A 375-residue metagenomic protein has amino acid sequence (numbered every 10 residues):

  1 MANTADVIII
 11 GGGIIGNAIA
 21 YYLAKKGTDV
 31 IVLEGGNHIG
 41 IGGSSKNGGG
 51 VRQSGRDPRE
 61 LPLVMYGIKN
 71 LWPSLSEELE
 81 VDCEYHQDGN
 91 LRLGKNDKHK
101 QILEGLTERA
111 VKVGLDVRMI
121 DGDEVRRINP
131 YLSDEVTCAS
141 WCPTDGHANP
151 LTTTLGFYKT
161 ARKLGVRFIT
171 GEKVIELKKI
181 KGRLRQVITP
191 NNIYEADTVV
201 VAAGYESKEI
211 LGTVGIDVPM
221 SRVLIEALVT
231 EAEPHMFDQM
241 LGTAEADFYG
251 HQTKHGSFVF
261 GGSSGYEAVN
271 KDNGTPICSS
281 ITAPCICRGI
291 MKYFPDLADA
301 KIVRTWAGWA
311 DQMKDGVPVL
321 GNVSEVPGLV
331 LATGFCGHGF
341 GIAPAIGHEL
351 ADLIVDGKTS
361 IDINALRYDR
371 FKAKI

Functional and structural regions predicted by a protein language model:
A2-I15, I31: Beta1/beta-strand and adjacent pyrophosphate-binding region of the FAD-binding site in flavoprotein oxidoreductases
A24-S44: Glycine-rich FAD pyrophosphate-binding loop
G40, N192-F237: Central helical "cap/lid" subdomain
G48-I128, D247, G274, G289-I290: Dinucleotide-binding Rossmann-like beta1-alpha1 core, especially the glycine-rich loop that anchors the ADP
L63, R92-I102, W141-K159, T275-I281: Short beta-strand to alpha-helix junction loop
W141-D197: Helical element adjacent to the flavin cofactor pocket in flavoenzyme catalytic cores
P234-G328: Active-site lid/adjacent beta-loop-alpha segment flanking the redox-cofactor pocket in flavoenzymes
M291-I375: C-terminal catalytic lobe of FAD-dependent flavoproteins
